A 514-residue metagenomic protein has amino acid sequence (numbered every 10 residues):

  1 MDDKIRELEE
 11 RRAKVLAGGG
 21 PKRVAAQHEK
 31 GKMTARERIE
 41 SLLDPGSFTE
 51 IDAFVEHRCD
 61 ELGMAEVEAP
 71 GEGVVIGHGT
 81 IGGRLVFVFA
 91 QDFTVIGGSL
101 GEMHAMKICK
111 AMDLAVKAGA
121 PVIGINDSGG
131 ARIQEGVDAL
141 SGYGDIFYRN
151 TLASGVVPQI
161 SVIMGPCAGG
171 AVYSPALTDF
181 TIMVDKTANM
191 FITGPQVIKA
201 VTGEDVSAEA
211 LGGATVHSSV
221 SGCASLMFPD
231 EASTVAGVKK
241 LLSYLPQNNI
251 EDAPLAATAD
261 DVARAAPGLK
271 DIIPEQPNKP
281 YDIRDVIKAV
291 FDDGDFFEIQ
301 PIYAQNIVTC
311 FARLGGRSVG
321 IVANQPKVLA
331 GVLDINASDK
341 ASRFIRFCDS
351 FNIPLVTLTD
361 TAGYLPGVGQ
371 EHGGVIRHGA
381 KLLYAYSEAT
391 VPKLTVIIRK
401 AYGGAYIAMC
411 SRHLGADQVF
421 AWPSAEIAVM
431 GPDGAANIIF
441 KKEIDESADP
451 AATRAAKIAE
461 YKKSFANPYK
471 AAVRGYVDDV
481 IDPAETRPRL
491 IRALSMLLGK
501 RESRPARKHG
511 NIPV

Functional and structural regions predicted by a protein language model:
M1-V514: Ligand-binding clefts of soluble mixed alpha/beta catalytic domains
